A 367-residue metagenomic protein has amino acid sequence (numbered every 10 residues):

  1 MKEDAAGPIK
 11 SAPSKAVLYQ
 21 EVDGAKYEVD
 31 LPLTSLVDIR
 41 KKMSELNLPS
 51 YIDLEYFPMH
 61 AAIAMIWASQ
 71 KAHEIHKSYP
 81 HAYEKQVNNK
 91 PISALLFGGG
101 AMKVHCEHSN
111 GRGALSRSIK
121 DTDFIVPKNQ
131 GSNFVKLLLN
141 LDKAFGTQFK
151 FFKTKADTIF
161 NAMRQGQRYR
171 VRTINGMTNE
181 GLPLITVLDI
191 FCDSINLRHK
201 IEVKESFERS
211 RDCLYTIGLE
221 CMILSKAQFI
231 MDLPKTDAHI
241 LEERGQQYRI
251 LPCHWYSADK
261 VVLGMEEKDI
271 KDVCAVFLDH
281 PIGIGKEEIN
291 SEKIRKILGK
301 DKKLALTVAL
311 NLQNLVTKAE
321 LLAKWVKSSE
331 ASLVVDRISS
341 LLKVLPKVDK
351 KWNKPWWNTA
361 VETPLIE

Functional and structural regions predicted by a protein language model:
K2, G7-F97: Helical scaffold of the NTase/Pol beta-like nucleotidyltransferase catalytic core
D23-K26, N89, G166-Q167, N175-G176 (+3 more regions): Intrinsic-disorder/low-complexity loop/linker signature
G24-K41, D189-E367: Catalytic cores of NTP-dependent nucleotidyl/adenyl transfer enzymes across multiple folds
Y56, T122-V126, V261-M265: Conserved aromatic-histidine-acidic binding/catalytic patches
M65-T122, V126-K136, G218, L224-S225 (+1 more regions): Active-site nucleotide-donor binding segment shared across nucleotidyl transfer reactions
A72-N88, F145-Q148, G176-G181, G283: Alpha-helix termini
P127-F151: Amphipathic alpha-helical segments
D142-K200: Conserved catalytic core of two-metal-ion nucleotidyltransferases
